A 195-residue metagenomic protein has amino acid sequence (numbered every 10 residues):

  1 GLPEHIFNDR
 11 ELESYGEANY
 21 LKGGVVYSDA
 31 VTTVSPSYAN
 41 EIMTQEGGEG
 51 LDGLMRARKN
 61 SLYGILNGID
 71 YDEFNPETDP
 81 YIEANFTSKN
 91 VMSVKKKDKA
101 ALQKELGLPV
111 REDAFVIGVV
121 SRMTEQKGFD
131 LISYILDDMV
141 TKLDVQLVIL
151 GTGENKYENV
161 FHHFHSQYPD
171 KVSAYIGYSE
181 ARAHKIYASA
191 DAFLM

Functional and structural regions predicted by a protein language model:
G1-M195: Catalytic cores of nucleotide-sugar-dependent glycosyltransferases that transfer UDP/GDP/TDP-activated
